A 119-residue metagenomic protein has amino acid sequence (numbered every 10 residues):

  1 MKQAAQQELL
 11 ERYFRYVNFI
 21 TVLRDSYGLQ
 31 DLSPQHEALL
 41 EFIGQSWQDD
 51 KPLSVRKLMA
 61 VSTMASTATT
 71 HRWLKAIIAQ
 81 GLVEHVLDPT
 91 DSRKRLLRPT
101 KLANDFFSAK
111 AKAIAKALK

Functional and structural regions predicted by a protein language model:
M1-Q30: N-terminal leader segment of winged-helix/HTH proteins
R15, L23-R24, S108-K119: Amphipathic alpha-helical dimerization/coiled-coil segments that flank or bridge DNA-binding/regulatory modules
L29-A38: Short helix-coil-helix linker/hinge
F42-S46: Short amphipathic alpha-helical elements of helix-turn-helix/winged-helix folds
D49-V61: Short acidic, hydrophobic short linear motifs in intrinsically disordered regions
M64-A79: Short amphipathic alpha-helical interaction segments
I78-D88: A short, conserved structural fragment
D88-A111: Short, cationic-aromatic polyanion-contact patches
